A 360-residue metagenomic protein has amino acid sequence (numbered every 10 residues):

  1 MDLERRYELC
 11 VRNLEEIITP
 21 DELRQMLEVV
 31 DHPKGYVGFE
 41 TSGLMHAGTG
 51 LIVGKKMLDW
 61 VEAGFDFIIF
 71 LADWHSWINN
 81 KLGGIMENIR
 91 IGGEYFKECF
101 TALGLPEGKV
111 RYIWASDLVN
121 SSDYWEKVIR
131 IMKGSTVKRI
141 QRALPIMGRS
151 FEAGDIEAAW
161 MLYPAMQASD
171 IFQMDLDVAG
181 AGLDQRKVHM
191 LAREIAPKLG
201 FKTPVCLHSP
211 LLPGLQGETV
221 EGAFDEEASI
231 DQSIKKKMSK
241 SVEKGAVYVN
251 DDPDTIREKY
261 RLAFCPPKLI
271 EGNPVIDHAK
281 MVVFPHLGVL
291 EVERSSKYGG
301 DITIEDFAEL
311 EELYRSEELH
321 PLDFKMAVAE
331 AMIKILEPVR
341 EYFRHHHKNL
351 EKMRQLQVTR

Functional and structural regions predicted by a protein language model:
M1-I17: Short glycine- and acidic-rich boundary segments immediately preceding or forming the N-terminal edge of structured
N13-T19, Y112-I113, V247-V249: Short acidic-hydrophobic, aromatic-tinged amphipathic segments that line or gate anion-handling sites
L14, M86-H208: Divalent-metal (Mg2+/Mn2+/Ca2+)-assisted nucleotide/phosphate chemistry catalytic cores
L14-K81, A179-A192: N-terminal catalytic cores of NTP/NDP-binding nucleotidyl/phosphoryl-transfer enzymes
H46, F100, K235: Divalent metal-coordination and catalytic microenvironments
G54, G84-M86, E221-F224: Short secondary-structure boundary/capping segments
D73-S76, S116-L118, P210-P213: Acidic, glycine-rich active-site loops and adjacent beta-strand->loop/helix elements that engage anionic groups
A168, K187-R360: Conserved nucleotide- and phosphate/pyrophosphate-binding catalytic cores in adenylate/nucleotidyl-handling enzymes
